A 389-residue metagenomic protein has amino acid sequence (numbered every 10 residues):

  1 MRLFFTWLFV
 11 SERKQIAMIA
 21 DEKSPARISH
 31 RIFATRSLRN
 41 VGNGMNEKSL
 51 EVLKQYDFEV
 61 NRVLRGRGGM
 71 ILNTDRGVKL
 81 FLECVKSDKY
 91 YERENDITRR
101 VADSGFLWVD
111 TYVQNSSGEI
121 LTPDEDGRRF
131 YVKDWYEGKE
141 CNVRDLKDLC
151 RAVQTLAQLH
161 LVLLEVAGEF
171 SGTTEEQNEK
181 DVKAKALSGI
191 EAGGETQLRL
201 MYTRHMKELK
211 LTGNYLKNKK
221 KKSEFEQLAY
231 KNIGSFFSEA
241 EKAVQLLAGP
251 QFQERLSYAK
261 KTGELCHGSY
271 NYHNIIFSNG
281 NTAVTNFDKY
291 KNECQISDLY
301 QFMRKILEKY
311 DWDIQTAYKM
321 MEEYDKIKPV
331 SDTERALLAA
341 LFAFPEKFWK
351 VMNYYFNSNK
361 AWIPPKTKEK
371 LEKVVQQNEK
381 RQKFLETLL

Functional and structural regions predicted by a protein language model:
F4-G127, L389: Conserved NTP-binding catalytic cores of kinases and kinase-like/nucleotidyltransferase enzymes across multiple kinase
I71-N73, Y112, Q245-Q295: Active-site acidic catalytic loop and adjacent metal/ATP-binding pocket of ATP-dependent phosphoryl transfer enzymes
V78-E191: ATP-binding pocket architecture of kinase catalytic cores
F130-V143, L211-Y215, F344-K360: A glycine-centered beta->alpha junction motif in the catalytic cores of kinase/phosphotransferase enzymes
E169-L265: ATP-dependent phospho-/nucleotidyl transfer catalytic cores
K210, W349-L389: ATP/Mg2+ or Mg2+-diphosphate-binding catalytic cores that bind nucleotide phosphates or diphosphates via glycine-rich
I296-P329, F342-A361: Active-site activation/catalytic loop segments of kinase-like enzymes and analogous catalytic loops in related
